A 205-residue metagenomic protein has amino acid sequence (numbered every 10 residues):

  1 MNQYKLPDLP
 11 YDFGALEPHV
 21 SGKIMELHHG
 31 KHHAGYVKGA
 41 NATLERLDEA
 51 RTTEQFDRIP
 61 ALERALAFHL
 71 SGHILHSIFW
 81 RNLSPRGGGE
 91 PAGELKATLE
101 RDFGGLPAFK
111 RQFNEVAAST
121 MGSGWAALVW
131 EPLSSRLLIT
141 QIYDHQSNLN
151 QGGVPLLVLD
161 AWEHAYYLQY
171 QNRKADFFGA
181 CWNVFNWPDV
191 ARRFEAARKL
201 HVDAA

Functional and structural regions predicted by a protein language model:
M1-A205: Feature for soluble, non-membrane regions of globular proteins
